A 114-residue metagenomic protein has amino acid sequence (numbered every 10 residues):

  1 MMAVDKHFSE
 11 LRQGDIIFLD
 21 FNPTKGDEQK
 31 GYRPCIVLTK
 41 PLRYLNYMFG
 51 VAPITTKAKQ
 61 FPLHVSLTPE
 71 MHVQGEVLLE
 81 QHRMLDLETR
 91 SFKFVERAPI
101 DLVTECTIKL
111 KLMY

Functional and structural regions predicted by a protein language model:
M1-R33, V37-Y114: Conserved functional hotspots at enzyme active or ligand-binding sites that engage polyanionic ligands
